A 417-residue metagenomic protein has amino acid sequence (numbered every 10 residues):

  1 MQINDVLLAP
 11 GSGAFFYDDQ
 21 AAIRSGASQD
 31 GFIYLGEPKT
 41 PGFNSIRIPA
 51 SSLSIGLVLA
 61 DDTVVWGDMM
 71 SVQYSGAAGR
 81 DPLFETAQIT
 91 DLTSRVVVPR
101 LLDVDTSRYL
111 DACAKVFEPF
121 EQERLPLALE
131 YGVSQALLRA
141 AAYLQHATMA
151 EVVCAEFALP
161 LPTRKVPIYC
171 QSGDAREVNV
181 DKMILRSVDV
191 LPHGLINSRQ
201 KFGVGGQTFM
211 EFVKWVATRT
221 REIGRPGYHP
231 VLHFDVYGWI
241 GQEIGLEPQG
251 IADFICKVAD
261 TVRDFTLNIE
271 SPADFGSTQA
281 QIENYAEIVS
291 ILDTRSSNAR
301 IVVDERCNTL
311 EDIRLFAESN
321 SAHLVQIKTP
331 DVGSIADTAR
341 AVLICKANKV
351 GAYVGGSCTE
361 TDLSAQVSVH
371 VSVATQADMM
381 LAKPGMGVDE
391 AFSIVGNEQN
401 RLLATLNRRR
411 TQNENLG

Functional and structural regions predicted by a protein language model:
M1-A9, Q29, L185-V188, H229 (+2 more regions): A broad structural signal for short, well-ordered beta-strand segments within beta-sheet-rich domains
M1-G56: Short, Gly/Pro- and small/polar-rich lid/capping loops
P49, V133, A336: Short, glycine/acidic-rich beta->alpha junctions
V58, V64-A147, A155: Metal- or metallocofactor-binding catalytic centers and their adjacent structured scaffolds across diverse enzyme
P119-I291, N298, V302-E305: Active-site-facing alpha/beta catalytic cores
I223-A374, L381-E398: Catalytic core of soluble alpha/beta enzymes
A391, V395-G417: C-terminal extensions of enzymes
